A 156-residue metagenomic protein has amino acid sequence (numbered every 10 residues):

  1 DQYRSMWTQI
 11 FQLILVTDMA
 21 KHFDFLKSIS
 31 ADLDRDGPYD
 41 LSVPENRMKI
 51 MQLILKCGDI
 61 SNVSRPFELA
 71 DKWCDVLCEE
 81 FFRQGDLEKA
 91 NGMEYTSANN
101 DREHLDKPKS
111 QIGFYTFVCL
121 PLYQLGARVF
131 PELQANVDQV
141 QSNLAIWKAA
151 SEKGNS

Functional and structural regions predicted by a protein language model:
D1-S156: Divalent metal-dependent phosphate-bond-processing catalytic cores, especially two-metal-ion Mg2+/Mn2+ enzymes that act
